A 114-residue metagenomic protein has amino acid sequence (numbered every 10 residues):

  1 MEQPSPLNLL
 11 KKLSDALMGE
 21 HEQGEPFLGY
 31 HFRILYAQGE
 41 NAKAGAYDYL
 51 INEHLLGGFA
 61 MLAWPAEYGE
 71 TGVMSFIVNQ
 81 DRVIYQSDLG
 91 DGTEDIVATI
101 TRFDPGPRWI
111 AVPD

Functional and structural regions predicted by a protein language model:
M1-G45: Acidic, glycine-rich loop-and-strand cores that form catalytic or ligand-binding grooves in diverse globular domains
G29-H31, G39-E40, G45-D48, T99-D114: Low-complexity, Gly/Ser/Thr/Pro-rich intrinsically disordered linker/tail segments
L50-N52: Extended alpha-helical surfaces
A60-D114: C-terminal soluble interaction/assembly domains
